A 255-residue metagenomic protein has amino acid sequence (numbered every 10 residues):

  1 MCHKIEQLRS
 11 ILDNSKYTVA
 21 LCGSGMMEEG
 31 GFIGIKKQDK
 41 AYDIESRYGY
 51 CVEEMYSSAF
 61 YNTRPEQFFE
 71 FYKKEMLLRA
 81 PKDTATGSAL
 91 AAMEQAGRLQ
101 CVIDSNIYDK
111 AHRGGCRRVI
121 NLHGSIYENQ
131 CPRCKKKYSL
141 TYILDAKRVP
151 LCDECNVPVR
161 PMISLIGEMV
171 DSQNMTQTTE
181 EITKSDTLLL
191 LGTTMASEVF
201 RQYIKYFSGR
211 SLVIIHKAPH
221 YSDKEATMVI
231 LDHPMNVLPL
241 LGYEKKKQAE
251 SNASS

Functional and structural regions predicted by a protein language model:
M1-S255: Conserved catalytic core of sirtuin-type NAD+-dependent deacylases
